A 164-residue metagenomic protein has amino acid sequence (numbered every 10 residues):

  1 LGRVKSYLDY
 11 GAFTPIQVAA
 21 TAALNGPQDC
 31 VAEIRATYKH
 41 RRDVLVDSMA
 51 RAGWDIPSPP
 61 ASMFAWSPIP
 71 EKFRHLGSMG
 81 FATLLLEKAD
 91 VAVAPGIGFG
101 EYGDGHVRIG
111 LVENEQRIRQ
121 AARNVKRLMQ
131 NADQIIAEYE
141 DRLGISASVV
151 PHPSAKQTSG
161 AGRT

Functional and structural regions predicted by a protein language model:
L1-T164: PLP-dependent class I/II
